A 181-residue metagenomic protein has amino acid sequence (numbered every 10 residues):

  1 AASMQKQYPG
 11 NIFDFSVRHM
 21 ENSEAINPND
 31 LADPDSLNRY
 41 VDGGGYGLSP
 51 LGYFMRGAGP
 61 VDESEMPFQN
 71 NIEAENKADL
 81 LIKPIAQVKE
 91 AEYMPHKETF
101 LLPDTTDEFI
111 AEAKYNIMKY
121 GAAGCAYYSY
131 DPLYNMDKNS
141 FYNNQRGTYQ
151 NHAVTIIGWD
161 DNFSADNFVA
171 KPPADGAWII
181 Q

Functional and structural regions predicted by a protein language model:
A1-P9: Alpha-helical support elements that line or immediately flank enzyme active sites and cofactor-binding pockets
H19-P173, Q181: Predominantly the structural core of cysteine protease catalytic domains
